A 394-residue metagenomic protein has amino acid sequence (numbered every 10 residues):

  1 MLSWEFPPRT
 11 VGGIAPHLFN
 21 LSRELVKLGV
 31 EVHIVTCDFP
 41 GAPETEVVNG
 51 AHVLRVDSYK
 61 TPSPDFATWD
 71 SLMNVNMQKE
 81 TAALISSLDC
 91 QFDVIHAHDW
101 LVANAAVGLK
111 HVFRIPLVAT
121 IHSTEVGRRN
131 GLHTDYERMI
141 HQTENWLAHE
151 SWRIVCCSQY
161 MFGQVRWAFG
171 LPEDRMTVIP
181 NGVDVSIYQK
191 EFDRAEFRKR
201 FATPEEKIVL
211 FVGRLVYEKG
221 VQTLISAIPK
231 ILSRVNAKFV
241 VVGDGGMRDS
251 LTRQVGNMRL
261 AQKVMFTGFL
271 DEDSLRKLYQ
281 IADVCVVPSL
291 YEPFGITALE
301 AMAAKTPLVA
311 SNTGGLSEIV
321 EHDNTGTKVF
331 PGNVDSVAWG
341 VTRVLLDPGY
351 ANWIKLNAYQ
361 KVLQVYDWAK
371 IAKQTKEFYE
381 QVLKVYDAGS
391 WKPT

Functional and structural regions predicted by a protein language model:
M1-H52, D387, W391-T394: N-terminal subdomain of nucleotide-sugar transferases
D38, Y160, G182: Carbohydrate-associated surface elements
T203-G213, V221-M265, D273-S274: A conserved nucleotide-sugar
F269-L270, K277-A282: Short alpha-helical donor nucleotide-sugar binding micro-motif in glycosyltransferases
L290: Aromatic "clamp/platform" in nucleotide-sugar-dependent glycosyltransferases that forms part of the donor/acceptor
P307-A310, V320: Short hydrophobic beta-strand element within catalytic cores of glycosyltransferases and related nucleotide-activated
H322-D323, T327-V334, R343-G349: Conserved acidic donor-binding segment of nucleotide-sugar-dependent glycosyltransferases
R343, Y350-Q364, Q374-E377: A short, well-ordered alpha-helix in the C-terminal region of glycosyltransferases
